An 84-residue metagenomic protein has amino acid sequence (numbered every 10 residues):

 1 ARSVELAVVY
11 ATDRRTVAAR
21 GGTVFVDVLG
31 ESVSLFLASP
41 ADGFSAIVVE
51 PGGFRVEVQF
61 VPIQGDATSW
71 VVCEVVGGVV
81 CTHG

Functional and structural regions predicted by a protein language model:
R2-P40: Extracytoplasmic/periplasm-facing segments of secreted or lipoprotein envelope proteins
S34-G84: Extracytosolic low-complexity repeat regions of secreted or lipid-anchored proteins
